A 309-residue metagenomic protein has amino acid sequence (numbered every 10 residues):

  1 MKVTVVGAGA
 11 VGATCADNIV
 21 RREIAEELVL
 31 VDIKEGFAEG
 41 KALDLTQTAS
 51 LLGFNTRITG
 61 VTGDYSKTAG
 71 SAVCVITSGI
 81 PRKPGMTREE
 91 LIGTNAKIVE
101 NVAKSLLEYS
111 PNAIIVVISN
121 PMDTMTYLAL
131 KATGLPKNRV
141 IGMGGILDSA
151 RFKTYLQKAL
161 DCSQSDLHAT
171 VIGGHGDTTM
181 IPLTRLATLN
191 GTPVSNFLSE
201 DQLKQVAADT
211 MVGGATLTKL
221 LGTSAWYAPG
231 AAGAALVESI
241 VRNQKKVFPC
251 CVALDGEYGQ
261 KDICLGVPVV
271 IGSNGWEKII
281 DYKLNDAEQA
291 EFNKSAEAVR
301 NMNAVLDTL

Functional and structural regions predicted by a protein language model:
M1-V3: Extreme N-terminal starter segment of soluble prokaryotic enzymes
A8-G9: Glycine-rich Rossmann-fold phosphate-binding loop(s) that bind the pyrophosphate of adenine dinucleotide cofactors
G12-A13: N-terminal Rossmann-fold NAD(P) dinucleotide-binding loop
I33-S71, R300-D307: Conserved N-terminal Rossmann-fold NAD(P) cofactor-binding segment
L51-A113: Rossmann-like NAD(P)-binding element
T87-K153: Rossmann-like NAD(P)(H) cofactor-binding subdomain of soluble oxidoreductases
T133-R139, D148-L309: C-terminal substrate-binding/catalytic lobe of Rossmann-fold NAD(P)-dependent dehydrogenases
